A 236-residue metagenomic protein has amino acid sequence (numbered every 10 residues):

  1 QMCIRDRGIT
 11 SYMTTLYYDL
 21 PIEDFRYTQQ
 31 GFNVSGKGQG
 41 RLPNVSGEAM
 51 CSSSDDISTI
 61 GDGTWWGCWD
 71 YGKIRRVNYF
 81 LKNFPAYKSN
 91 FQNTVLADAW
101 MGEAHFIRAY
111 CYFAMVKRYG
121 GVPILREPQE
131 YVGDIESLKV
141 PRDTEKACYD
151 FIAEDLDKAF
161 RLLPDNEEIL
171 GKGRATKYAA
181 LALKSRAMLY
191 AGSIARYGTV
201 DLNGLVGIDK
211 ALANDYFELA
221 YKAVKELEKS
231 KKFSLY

Functional and structural regions predicted by a protein language model:
M2-I4: Short, small-residue-biased leader/transition segments that mark boundaries at the very start of proteins
R7-T14, Y18-T28, P43-Y119, I135-D150 (+1 more regions): Conserved, well-structured interaction surfaces
Y27-P43, L125-P128, P164-A182, A195-Y236: Short, surface-exposed recognition loops and adjoining beta-strand edges that mediate ligand/DNA contacts, enriched
H105, L181-A187: TPR/Sel1-like alpha-solenoid repeat signature
V116-K117, P123, Y190-T199: Short coil/turn linking the two alpha-helices of tandem helical-hairpin repeats
R126-E130, L156, L189-S193: Short, small-residue-rich loop/turn micro-motifs
Q129-V140, D209: Aromatic- and acidic-residue-enriched carbohydrate-binding clefts of CAZyme catalytic domains
